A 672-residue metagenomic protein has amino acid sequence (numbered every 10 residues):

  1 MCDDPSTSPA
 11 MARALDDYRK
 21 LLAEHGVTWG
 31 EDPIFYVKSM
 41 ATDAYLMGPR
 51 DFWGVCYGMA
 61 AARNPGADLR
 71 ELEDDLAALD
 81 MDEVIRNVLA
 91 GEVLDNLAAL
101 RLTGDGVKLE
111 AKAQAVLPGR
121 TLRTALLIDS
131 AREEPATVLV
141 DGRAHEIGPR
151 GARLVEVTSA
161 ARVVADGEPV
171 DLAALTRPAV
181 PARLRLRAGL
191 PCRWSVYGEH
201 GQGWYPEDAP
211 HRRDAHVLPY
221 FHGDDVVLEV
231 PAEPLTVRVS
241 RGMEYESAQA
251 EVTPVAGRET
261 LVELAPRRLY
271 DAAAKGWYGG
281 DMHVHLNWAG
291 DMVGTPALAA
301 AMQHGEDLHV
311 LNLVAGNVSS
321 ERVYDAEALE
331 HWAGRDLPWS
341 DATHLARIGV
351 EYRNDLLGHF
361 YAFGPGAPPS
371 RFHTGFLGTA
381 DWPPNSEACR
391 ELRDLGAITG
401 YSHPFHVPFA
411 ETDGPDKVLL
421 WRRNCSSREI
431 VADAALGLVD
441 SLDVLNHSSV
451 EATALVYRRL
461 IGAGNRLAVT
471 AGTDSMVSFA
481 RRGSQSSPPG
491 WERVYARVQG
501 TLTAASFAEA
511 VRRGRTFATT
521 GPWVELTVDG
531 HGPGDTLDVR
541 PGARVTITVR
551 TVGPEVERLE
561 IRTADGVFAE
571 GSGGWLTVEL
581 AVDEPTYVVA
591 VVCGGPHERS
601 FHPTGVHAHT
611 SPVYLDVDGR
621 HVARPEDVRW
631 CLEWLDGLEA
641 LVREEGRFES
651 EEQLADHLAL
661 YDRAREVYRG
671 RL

Functional and structural regions predicted by a protein language model:
C2-D141, E146-A152, A160-R183, R187-V227 (+7 more regions): C-terminal functional module detector
W277-N465, V469, T473, A480: Catalytic cores of extracellular degradative/oxidative enzymes
